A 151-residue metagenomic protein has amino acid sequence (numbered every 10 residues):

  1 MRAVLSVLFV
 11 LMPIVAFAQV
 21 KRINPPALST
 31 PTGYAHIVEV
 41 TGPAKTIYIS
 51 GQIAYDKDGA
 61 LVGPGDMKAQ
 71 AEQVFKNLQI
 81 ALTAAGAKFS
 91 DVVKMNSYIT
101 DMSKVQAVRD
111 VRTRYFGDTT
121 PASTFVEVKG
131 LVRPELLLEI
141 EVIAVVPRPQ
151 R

Functional and structural regions predicted by a protein language model:
R2-L5, F17-R151: Short, polar/acidic, helix-capping and beta-turn segments at strand->helix junctions that line the mouths
F9-F17: Hydrophobic h-region of N-terminal signal peptides that target proteins for export in Gram-negative bacteria
